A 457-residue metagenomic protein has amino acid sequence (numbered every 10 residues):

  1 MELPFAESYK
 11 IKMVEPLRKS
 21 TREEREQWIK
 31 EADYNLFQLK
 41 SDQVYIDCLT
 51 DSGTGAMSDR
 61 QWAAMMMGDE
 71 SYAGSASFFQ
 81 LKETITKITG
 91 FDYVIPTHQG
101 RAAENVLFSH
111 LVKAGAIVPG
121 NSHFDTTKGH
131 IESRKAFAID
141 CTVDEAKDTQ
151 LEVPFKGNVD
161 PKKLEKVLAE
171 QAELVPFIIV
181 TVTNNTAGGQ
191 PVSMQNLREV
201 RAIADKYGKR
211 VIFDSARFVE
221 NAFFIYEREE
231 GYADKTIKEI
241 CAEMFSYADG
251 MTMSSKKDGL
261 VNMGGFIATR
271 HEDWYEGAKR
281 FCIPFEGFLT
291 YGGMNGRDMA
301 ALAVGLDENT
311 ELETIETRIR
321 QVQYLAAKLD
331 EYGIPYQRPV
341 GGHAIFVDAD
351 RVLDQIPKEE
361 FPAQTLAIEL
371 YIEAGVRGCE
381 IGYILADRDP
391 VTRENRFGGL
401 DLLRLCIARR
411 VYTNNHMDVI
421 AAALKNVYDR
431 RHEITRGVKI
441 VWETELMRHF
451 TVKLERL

Functional and structural regions predicted by a protein language model:
E2-Y34, Q38-G55, Q61, E70-V94 (+2 more regions): Conserved PLP-enzyme active-site core in the AAT-like
F137-D140, T269, W274-G277, R297 (+1 more regions): Flexible glycine/proline-rich, aromatic-decorated loop/lid segments
V192, F346-F361, P390-R396, H449-E455: Short glycine/threonine-rich loop-to-helix capping motif typified by GTGT followed within a few residues by an Asp-Pro
K256-D258, P362-E369, E373-A374: Phosphate/diphosphate-binding loops
E276, D354-P362, R410-V419: Short, conserved charged micro-motifs
L289-G296, E316-R318, G333-V340, I381 (+1 more regions): Flexible, glycine/charged-enriched surface loops at secondary-structure junctions
N309, E373, L385-L457: PLP-dependent enzyme catalytic core of the Aspartate aminotransferase-like
V322-Q323, Q337-A349: Conserved glycine-rich beta-strand-loop-beta hairpin in the small C-terminal domain of fold type I
